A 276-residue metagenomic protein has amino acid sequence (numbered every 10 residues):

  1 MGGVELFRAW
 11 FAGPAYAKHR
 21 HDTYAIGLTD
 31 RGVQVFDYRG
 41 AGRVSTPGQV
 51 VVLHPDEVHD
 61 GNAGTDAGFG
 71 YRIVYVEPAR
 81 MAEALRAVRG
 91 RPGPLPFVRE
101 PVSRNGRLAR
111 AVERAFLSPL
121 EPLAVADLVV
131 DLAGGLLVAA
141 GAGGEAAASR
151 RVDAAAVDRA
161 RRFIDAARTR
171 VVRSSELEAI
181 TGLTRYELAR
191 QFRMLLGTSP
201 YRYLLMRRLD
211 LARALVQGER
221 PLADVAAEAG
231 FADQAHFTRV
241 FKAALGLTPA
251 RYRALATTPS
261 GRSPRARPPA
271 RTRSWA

Functional and structural regions predicted by a protein language model:
M1-G93: N-terminal regulatory/effector-sensing and dimerization cores that precede helix-turn-helix DNA-binding domains
R39, G64, A84-V88, A139 (+3 more regions): Residue-level signal for well-ordered alpha-helical positions
A84-A146, R162: Amphipathic alpha-helical segments enriched in hydrophobic/aromatic residues interleaved with Lys/Arg
E113-E121, G135-G144, A160-R173, F192 (+4 more regions): Basic, amphipathic alpha-helical hairpins
V152-A160, L196, L205-R208: N-terminal positioning helix adjacent to the helix-turn-helix/winged-helix DNA-binding module
D165-R207, Q217, A226-L255: Basic/polar phosphate-binding segments, predominantly the helix-turn-helix DNA-binding elements of transcriptional
A212, V225-A226: Hydrophobic positions on the alpha-helical face of helix-turn-helix-like DNA-binding modules
A214, R239-A276: …primarily DNA-binding HTH/wHTH and HhH modules…
